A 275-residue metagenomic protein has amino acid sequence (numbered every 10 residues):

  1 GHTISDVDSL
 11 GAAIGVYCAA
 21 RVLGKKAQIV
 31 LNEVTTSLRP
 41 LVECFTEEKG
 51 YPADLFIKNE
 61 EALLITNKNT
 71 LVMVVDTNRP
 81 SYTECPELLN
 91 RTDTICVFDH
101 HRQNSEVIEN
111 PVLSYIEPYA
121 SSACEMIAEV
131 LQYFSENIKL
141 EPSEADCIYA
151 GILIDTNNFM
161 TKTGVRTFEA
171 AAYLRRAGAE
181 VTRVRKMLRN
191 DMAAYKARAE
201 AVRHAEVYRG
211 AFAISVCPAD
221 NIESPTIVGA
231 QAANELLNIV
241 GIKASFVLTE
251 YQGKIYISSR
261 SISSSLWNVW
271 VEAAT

Functional and structural regions predicted by a protein language model:
G1-I4, S9-L55, N59-L71, Y149 (+1 more regions): Hydrophobic helix-and-loop "lid/oligomerization" segment in the mid-to-C-terminal part of catalytic domains
I4-S5, N78-P80, E136: Short beta-turn/strand-loop junction motif enriched in small, turn-promoting residues
V16-Y17, L89-T92, L113-S114, A170: Glycine-rich, phosphate-binding/catalytic loops in enzymes
E33, T92-T94, P111-V112, I242: A broad structural signal for short, well-ordered beta-strand segments within beta-sheet-rich domains
E48, F56-I57, T94, A128 (+1 more regions): Ribokinase/PfkB-type carbohydrate-kinase core domain
Y51-N110: Active-site cofactor/cluster-binding pocket
E60-L63, T83-E87, S114-E117, N137-I138 (+2 more regions): A generic local secondary-structure boundary/capping motif
H100-A172: Short alpha-helices
